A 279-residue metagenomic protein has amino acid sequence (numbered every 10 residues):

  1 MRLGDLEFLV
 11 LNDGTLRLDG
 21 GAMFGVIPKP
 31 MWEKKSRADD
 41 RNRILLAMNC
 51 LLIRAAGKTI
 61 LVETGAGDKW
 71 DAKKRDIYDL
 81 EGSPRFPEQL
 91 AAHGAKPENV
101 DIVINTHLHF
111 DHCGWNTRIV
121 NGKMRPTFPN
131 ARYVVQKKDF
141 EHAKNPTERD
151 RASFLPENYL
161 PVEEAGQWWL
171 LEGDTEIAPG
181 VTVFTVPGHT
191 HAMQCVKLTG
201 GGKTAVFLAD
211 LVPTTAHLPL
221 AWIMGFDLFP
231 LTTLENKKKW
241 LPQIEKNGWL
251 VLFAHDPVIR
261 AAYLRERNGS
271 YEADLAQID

Functional and structural regions predicted by a protein language model:
M1-A91, N99-I102, G202-A209: Metallo-beta-lactamase
D13-T15, T64-G67, L108, K138-D139 (+3 more regions): Active-site metal-binding loops of divalent metal-dependent hydrolases
S36-R41, N121-G122, V183-F184: Short, P/G- and charge-enriched loop/turn segments at secondary-structure junctions
D76-E88, T199-D279: Cap/insert and terminal regions of metallo-dependent hydrolase folds
E81-A95, N99-D101, T127-T185, E235-G248: Metallo-beta-lactamase
V100-D111: Metallo-beta-lactamase
C113-K123, Y263-L264: Metal-dependent catalytic neighborhoods of phosphoester/phosphodiester hydrolases
C113-W115, F184-Q194: Active-site glycine- and acidic-residue-rich loops that bind and position anionic ligands or nucleotide-like cofactors
